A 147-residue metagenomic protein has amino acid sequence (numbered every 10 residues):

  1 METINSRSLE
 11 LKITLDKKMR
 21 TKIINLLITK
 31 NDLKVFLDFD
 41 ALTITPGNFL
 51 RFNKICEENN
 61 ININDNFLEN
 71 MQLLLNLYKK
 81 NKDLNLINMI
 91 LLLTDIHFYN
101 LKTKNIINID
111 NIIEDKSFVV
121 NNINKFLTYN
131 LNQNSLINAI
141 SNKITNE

Functional and structural regions predicted by a protein language model:
M1-L9: Short regulatory helix/loop adjacent to the ATP-binding pocket of P-loop NTPases
L9-T21: Conserved AAA+ ATPase "SRH/arginine-finger" region at the nucleotide-binding site
K18, N25-E147: AAA+ P-loop NTPase domains with strong preference for DNA replication initiators and clamp-loader complexes
